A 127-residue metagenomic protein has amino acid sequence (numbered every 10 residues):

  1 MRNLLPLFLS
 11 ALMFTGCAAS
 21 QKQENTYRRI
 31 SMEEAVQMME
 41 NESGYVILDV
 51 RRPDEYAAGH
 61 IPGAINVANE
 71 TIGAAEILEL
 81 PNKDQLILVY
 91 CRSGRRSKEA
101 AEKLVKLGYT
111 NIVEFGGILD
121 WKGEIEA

Functional and structural regions predicted by a protein language model:
R2-P6, C17-M38, Y45, D54-L86 (+1 more regions): Rhodanese-like catalytic fold shared by cysteine-dependent sulfurtransferases and DSP/PTP-type phosphatases
L7-A11: Classic N-terminal secretory signal peptides
I47-D49: Hydrophobic beta-strand scaffold positions of dinucleotide-using enzymes
